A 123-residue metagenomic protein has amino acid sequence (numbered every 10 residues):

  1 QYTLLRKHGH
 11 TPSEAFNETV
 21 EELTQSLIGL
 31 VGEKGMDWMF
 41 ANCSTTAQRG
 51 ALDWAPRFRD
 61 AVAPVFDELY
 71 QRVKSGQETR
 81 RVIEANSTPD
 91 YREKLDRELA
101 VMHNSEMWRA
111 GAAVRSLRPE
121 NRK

Functional and structural regions predicted by a protein language model:
Y2, K7-K123: NAD(P)-dependent Rossmann-like dehydrogenase/reductase catalytic/cofactor-binding core
